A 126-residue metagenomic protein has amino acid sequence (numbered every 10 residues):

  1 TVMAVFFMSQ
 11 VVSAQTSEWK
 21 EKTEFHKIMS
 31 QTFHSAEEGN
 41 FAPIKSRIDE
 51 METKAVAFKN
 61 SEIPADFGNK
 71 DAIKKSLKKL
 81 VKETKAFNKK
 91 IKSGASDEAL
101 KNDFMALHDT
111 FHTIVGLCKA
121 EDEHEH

Functional and structural regions predicted by a protein language model:
T1-S17: Bacterial Sec-dependent N-terminal signal peptides
T16-H126: Mature extracytoplasmic or organellar-lumen-exposed domains after removal of signal/transit peptides
